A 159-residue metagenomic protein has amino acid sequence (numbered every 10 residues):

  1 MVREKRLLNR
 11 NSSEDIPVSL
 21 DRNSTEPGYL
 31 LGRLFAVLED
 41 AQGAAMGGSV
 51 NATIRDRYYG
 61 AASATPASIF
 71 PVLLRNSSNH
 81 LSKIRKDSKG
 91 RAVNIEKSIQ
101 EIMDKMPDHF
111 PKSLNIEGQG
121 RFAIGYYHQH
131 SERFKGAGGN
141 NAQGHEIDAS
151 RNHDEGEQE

Functional and structural regions predicted by a protein language model:
M1-E159: Intrinsic-disorder/low-complexity detector
